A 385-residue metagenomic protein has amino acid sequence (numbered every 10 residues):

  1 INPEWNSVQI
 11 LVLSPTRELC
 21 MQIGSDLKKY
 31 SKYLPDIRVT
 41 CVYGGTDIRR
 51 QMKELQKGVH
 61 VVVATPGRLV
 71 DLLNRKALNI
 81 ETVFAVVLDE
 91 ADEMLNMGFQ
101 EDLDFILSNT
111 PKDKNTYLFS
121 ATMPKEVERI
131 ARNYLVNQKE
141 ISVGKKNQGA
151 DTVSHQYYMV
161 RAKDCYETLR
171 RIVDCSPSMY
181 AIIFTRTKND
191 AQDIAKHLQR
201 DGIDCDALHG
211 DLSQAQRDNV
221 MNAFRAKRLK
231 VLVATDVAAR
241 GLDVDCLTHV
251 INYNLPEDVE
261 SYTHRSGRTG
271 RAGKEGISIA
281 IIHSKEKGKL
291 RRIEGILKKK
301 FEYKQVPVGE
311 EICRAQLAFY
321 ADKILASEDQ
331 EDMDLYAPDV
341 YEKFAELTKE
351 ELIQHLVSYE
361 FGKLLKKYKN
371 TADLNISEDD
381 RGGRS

Functional and structural regions predicted by a protein language model:
I1-M179, T185-N189, D193-D201: SF2 DExD/H RNA helicase N-terminal ATP-binding lobe
C20-Q22, R49-K53, V70-D71, K125-I130 (+8 more regions): Switch/connector loops and helix/strand junctions flanking conserved nucleotide-binding motifs in nucleotide-processing
H60-V61, A85, I182, A226 (+2 more regions): Short, Asp-centered acidic motifs that coordinate Mg2+ and/or phosphate in catalytic or ligand-binding sites
P66-G67, T185, T235-V237, Q305: Short secondary-structure boundary segments
A121, K139-N147, Y158-K163, Y253-P256 (+2 more regions): Conserved AAA+ ATPase "SRH/arginine-finger" region at the nucleotide-binding site
H197, D201-R292, I296: Conserved RecA-like helicase motor core of SF1/SF2 enzymes
K274-S385: Arginine-glycine-biased low-complexity disordered regions
